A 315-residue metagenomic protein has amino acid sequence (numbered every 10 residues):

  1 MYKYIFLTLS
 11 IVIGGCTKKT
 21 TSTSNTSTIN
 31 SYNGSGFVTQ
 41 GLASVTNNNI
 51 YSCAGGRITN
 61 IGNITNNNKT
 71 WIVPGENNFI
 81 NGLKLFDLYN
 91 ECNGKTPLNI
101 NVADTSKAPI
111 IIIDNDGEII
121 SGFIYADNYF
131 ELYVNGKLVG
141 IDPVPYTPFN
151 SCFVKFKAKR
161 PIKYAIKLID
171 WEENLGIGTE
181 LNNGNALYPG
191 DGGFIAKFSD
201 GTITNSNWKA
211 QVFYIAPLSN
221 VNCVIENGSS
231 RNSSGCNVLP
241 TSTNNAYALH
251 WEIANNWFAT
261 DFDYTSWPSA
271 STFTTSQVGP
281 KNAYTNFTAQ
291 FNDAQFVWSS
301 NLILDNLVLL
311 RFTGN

Functional and structural regions predicted by a protein language model:
M1-L7: Sec-dependent signal peptide recognition, specifically the positively charged N-region followed immediately by
K3, V134, R160-I162: Solvent-exposed, well-ordered amphipathic alpha-helical segments that flank/support binding or catalytic loops
S10: Extracellular glycan-targeting catalytic surfaces
I13-G15: C-terminal motif of bacterial Sec signal peptides marking the signal peptidase cleavage site
T17-K19: Bacterial signal peptide processing site
S22-F130, F149-N315: Beta-strand-rich recognition domains
Y129-V139: Short, surface-exposed beta-strand/strand-loop-strand elements in extracellular ectodomains
G140-T147: Short beta-strand segments within Ig-like beta-sandwich modules, predominantly Fibronectin type-III
